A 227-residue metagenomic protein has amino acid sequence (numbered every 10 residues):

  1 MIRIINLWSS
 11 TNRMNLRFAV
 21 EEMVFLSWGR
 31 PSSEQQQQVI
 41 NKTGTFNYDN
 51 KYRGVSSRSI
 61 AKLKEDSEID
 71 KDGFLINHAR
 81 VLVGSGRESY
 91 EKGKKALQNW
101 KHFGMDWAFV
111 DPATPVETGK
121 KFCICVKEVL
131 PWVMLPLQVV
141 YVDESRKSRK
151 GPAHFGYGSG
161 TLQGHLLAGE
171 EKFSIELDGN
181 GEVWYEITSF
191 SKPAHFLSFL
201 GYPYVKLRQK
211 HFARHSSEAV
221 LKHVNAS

Functional and structural regions predicted by a protein language model:
I4-V129: Hydrophobic ligand-binding cavity/cleft-lining segments
K42, D49, P193-S227: A conserved amphipathic terminal alpha-helix motif
R53, E144, K192: Residues that form or immediately flank small-molecule/cofactor binding pockets and catalytic motifs
E91-H102, G164, N180, E218 (+1 more regions): Short, intrinsically disordered, mixed-charge
T118-F122, G151-G158, Y185-T188: A short hydrophobic beta-strand element
V129-G179: Hydrophobic-ligand binding "helix-grip"
T161-L207: Beta-strand/loop substructures that line and gate deep hydrophobic ligand-binding cavities in soluble
